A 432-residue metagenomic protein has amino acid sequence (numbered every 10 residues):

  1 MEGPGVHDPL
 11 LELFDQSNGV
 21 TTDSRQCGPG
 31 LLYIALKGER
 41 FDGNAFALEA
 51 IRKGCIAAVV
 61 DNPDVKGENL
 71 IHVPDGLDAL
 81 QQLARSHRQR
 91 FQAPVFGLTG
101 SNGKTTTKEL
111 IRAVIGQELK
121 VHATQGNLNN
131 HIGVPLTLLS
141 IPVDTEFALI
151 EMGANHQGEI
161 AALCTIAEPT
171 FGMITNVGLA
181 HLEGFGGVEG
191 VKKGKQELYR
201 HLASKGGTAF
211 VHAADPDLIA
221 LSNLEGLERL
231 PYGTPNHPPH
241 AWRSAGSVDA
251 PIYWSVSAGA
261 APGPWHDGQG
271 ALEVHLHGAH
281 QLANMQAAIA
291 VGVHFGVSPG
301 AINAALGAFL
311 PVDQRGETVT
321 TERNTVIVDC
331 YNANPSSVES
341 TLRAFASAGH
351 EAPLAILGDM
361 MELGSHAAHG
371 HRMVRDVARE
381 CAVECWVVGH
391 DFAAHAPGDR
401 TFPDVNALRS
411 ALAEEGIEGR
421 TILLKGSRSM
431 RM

Functional and structural regions predicted by a protein language model:
M1-Q82, S86, A346-A352, L363 (+2 more regions): N-terminal leader/targeting and accessory segments in enzymes
E2, V60-G67, M173-T325, H350-E351 (+2 more regions): Acidic, Mg2+-coordinating active-site environments of NTP-dependent enzymes
E2-P4, A79-A213, D217-L227, S410-A411 (+1 more regions): Phosphate-binding loop of NTP-binding sites
V20-S24, E39, L276-A287, L310-G316 (+3 more regions): Short glycine/threonine-rich catalytic loop with a Thr-x-Gly-x-Asp
A47, I160, K195, Y199 (+2 more regions): Generic hydrophobic/aromatic pocket-lining and core-packing "Φ" positions
T99, L412-M432: A glycine-rich beta-strand to alpha-helix segment that forms a phosphate/ribose-binding loop at ligand/cofactor sites
V191, A333-A394: AMP-binding/adenylate-forming catalytic core of the ANL superfamily
